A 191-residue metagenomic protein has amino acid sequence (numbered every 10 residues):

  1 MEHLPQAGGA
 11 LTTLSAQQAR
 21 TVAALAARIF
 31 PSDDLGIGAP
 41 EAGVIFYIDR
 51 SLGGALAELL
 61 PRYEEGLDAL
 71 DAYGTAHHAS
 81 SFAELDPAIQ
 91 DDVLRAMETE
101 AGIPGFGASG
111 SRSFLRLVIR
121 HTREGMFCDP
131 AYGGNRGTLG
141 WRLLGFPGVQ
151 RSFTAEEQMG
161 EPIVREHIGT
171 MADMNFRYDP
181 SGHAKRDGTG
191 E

Functional and structural regions predicted by a protein language model:
E2-A39: Immediate post-signal-peptide N-terminus of mature secreted/exported proteins
P5-A7, Q18-A24, G43-E191: Mature-region segments of soluble proteins
